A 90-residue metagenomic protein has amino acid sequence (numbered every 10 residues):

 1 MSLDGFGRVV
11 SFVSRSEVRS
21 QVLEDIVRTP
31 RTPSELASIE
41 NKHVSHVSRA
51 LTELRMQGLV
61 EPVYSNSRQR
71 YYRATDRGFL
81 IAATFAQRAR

Functional and structural regions predicted by a protein language model:
M1-G5, F79-R90: Amphipathic alpha-helical dimerization/coiled-coil segments that flank or bridge DNA-binding/regulatory modules
M1-Q21: Short alpha-helical segments that sit at the start of domains
S16, Y64-Y71: Short, Lys/Arg-rich nucleic-acid/phosphate-binding segment
E17, R28-S34: Short capping segments at the starts of secondary-structure elements
E24-R28, A86: Short, locally clustered residues in the helix-turn-helix/winged-helix DNA-binding domain
E35-I39: A short acidic, leucine-rich amphipathic alpha-helix
N41-M56: Short amphipathic alpha-helical interaction segments
R55-S65: A short, conserved structural fragment
